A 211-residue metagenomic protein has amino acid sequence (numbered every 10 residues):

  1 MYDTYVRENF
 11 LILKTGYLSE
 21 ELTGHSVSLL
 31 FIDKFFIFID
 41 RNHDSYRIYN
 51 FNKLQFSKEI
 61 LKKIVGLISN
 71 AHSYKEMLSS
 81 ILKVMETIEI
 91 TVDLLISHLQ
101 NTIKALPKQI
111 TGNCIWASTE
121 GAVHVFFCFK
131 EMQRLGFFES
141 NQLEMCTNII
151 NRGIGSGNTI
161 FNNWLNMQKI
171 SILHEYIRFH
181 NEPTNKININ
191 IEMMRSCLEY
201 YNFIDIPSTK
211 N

Functional and structural regions predicted by a protein language model:
M1-N211: Cysteine-dependent deubiquitinase/ubiquitin-like isopeptidase catalytic cores across multiple families
